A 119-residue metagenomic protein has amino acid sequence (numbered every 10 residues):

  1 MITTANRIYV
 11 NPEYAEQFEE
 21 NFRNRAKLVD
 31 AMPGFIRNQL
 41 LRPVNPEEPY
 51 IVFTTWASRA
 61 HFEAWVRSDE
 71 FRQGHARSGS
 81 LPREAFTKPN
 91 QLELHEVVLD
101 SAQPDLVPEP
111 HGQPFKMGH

Functional and structural regions predicted by a protein language model:
I2-I8, Q39-S68: Short, well-ordered beta-strand segments in beta-rich or mixed alpha/beta enzyme and ligand-binding folds
Y9-F18: Short, surface-exposed ligand-recognition loops at beta-strand->loop->(often short) alpha-helix junctions that present
E16, A60-F62, D100: Residue-level signal for secondary-structure boundary sites
K27-I36, T55-Q91: An amphipathic, aromatic/His-enriched active-site/gating alpha helix that lines ligand/cofactor pockets
Q39-P46, A76-H119: Glycine-rich beta-strand-turn "strand-cap" elements at beta-sheet edges
